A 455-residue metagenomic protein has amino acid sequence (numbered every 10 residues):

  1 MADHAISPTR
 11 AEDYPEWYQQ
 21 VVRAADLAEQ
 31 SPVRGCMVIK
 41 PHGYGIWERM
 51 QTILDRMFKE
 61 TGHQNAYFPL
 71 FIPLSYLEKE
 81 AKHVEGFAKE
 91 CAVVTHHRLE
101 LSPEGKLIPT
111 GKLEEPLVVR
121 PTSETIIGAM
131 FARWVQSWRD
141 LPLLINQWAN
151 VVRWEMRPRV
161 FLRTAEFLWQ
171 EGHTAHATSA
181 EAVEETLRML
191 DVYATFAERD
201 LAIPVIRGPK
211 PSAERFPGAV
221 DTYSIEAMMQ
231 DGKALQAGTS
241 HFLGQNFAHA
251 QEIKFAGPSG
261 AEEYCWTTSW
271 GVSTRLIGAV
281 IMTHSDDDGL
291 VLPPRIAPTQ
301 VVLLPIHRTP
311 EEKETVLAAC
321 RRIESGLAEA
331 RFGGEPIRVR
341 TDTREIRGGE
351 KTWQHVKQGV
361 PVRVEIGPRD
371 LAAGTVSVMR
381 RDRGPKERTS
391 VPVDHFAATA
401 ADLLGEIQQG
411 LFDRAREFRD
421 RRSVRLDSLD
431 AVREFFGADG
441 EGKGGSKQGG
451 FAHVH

Functional and structural regions predicted by a protein language model:
M1-H455: NTP/phosphate- and nucleic-acid-binding module
